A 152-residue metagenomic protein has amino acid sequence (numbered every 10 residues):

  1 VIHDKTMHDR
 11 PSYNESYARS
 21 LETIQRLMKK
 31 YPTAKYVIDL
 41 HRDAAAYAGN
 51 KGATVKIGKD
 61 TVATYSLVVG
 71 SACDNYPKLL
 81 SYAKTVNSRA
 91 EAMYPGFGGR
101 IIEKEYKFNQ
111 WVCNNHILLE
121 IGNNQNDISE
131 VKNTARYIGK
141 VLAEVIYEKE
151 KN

Functional and structural regions predicted by a protein language model:
V1, Y31-Y36, T64, G96-F97 (+1 more regions): Loop/turn elements at helix/coil->beta-strand transitions in domains of secreted/extracellular proteins
V1-A53: Catalytic-core regions of hydrolytic enzymes
M7-P11, R42-Y47, A72-N75, Y106-N109 (+1 more regions): Solvent-exposed loop/turn segments at secondary-structure junctions within structured extracellular/periplasmic domains
N14-A18, C73-S81, Q125-N133: Soluble non-cytosolic domains of exported or imported proteins
A18-Q25, L80-N87, E105, H116 (+1 more regions): Extracytoplasmic/secreted envelope proteins and their assembly/folding machinery, especially bacterial periplasmic
A45-D74: A short, glycine/acidic-enriched catalytic loop
N75-I102: Active-site-adjacent substrate-binding region of metalloamidase/peptidase-like peptide-processing proteins
R100-N152: Active-site-adjacent mobile loop/cap segments within catalytic or ligand-binding domains
